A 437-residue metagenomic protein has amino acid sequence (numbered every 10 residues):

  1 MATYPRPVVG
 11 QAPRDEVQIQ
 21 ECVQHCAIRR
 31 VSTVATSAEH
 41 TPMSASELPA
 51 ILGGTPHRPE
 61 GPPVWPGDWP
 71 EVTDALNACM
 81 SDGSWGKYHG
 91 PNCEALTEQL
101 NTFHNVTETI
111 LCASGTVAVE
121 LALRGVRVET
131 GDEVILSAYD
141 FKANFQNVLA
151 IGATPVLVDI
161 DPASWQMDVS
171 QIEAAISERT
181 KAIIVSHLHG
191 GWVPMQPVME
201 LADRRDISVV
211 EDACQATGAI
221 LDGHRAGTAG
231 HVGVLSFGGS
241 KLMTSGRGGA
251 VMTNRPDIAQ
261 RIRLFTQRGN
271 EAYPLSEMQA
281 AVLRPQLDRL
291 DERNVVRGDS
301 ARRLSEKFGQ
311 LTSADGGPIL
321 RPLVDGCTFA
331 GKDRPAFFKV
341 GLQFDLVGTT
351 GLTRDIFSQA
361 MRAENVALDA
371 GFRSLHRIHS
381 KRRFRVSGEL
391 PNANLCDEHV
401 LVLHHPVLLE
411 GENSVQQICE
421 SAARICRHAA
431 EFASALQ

Functional and structural regions predicted by a protein language model:
P7-V9, Q18-L121, G125, D203 (+2 more regions): Conserved PLP-binding active-site segment in aminotransferase class I/II-type PLP enzymes
T36, A95-E98, V106-T107, S170 (+4 more regions): PLP-dependent aminotransferase class I/II
I110, I135, V156, V209-V210 (+4 more regions): Structural detector of well-ordered beta-strand residues that form the stable sheet scaffold of enzyme domains
R127-A213, I220: PLP-dependent aminotransferase-like
T228-R261, Y273-V282: Active-site PLP attachment segment
